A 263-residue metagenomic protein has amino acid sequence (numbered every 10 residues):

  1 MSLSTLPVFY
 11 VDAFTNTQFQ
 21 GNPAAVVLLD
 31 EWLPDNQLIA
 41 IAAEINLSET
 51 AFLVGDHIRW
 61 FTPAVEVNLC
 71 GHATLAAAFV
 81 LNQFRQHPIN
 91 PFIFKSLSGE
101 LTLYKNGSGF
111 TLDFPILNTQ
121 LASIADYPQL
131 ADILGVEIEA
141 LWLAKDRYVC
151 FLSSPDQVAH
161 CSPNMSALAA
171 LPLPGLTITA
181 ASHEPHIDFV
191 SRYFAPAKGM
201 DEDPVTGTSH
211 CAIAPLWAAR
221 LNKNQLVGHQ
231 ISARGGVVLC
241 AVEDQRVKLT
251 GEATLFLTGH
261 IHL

Functional and structural regions predicted by a protein language model:
S2-L69, A73-L263: Active-site proximal loop and beta-alpha junction motif in alpha/beta enzyme cores
